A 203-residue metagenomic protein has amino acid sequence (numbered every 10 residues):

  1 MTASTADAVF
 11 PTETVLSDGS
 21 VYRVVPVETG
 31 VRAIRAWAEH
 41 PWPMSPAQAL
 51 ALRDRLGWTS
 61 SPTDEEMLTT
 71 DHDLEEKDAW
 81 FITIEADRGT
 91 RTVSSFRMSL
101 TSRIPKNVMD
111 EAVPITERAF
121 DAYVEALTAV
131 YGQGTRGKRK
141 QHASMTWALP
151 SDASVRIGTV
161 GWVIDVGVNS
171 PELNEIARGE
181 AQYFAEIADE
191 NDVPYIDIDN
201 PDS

Functional and structural regions predicted by a protein language model:
M1-Q141, D152, V160-S203: Short helix/turn-capping signatures at newly exposed starts of structured segments
S144: Short hydrophobic/aromatic beta-strand element in the GNAT-like acyltransferase core that lines or flanks the acyl-donor
W147-S151: Active-site beta-strand termini and strand-to-loop segments that position acidic
